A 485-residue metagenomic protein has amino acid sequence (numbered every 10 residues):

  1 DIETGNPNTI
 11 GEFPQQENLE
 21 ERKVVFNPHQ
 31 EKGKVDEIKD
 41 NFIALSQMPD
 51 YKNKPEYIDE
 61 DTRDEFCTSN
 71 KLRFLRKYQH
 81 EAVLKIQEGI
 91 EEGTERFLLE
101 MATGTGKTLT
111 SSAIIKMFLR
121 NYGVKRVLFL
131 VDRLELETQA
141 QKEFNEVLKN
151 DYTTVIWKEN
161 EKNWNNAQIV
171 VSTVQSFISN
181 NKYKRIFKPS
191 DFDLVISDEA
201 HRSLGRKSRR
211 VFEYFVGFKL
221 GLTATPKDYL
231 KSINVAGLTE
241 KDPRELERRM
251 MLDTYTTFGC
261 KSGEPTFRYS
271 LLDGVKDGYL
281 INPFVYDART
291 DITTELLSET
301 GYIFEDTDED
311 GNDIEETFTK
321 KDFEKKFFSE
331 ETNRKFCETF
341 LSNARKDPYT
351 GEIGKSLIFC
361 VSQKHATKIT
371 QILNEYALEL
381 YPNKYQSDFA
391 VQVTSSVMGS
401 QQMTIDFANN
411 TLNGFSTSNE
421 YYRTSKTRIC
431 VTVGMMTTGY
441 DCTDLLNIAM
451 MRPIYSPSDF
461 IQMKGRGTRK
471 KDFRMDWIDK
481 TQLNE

Functional and structural regions predicted by a protein language model:
D1-R126, E135, Q139-N150, N165-I169 (+5 more regions): ATP-dependent helicase/translocase motor core
L99, V124-R133, G354-S362: Conserved RecA-like ASCE P-loop NTPase motor core of nucleic-acid helicases/translocases
L134, V155-N163, T173-S179, G205 (+3 more regions): Conserved helicase motor
L134-K158, I372-Y381: Conserved helix-turn-beta segment of the N-terminal RecA-like "Helicase ATP-binding" lobe in SF1/SF2 helicases
Q168, E316-T432: Conserved C-terminal RecA-like helicase domain
R185-G221, T225-D228: SF2 helicase catalytic motif II
L194, V391-E485: Conserved RecA-like P-loop NTPase helicase motor core
V235-G354: Interdomain helical connector at the RecA1-RecA2 junction of SF1/SF2 helicase-like NTPases
